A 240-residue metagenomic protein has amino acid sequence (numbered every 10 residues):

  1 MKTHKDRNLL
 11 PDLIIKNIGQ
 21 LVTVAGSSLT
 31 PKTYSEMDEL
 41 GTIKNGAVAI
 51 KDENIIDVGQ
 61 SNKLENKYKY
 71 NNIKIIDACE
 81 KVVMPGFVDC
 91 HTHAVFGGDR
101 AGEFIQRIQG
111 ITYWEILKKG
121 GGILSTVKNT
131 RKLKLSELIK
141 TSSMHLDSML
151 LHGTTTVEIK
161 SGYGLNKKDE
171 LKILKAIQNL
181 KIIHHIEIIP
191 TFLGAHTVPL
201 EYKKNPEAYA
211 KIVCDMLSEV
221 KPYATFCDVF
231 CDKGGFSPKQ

Functional and structural regions predicted by a protein language model:
K2-P11, V24-V83: Histidine-rich, glycine-flanked metal-binding segment
L9-G19: Conserved N-terminal strand/loop that marks the beginning of ABC ATPase nucleotide-binding domains
I15, K74-D77, V88, T191: Hydrophobic/aromatic beta-strand patches that form the interior of the parallel beta-sheet core in alpha/beta enzyme
I18, V48, E53, E80 (+5 more regions): Divalent metal-coordination and catalytic microenvironments
A78-T141: Metal-associated gating/positioning segment near the N- to mid-region
T126-T141, D147, T155-Q240: Metal-coordinating catalytic core of metallo-dependent amide/deamination hydrolases
